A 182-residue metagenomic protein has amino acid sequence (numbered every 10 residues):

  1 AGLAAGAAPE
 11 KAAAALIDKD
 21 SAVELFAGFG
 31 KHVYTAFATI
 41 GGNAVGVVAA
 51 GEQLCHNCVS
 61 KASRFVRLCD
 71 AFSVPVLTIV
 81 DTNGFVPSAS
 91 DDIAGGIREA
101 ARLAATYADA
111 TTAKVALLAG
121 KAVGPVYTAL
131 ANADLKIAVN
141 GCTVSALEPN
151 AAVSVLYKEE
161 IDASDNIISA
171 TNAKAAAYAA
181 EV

Functional and structural regions predicted by a protein language model:
A1-V182: Ligand-binding clefts of soluble mixed alpha/beta catalytic domains
